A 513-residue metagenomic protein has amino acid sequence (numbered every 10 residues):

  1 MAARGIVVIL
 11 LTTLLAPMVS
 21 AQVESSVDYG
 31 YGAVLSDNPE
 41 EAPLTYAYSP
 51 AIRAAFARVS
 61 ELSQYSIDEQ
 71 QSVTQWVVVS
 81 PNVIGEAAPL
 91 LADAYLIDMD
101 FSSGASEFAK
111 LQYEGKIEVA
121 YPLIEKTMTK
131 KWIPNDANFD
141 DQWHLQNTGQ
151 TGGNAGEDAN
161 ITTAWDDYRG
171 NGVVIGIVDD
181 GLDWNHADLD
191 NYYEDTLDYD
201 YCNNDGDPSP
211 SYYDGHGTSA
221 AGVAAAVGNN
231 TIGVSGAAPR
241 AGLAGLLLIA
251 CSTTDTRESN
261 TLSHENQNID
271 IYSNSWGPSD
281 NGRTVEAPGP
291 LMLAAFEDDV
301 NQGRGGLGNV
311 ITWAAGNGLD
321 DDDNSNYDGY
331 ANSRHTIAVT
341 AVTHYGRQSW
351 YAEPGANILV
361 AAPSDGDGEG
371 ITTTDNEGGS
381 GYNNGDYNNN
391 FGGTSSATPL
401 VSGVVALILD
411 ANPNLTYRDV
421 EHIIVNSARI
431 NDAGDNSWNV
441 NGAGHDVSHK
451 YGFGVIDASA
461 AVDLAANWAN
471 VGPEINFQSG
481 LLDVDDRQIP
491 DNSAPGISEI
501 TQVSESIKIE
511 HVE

Functional and structural regions predicted by a protein language model:
M1-Q22: Secretory targeting signatures
V19-N147, T162-W165: Primarily auto-inhibitory N-terminal propeptides
V19-V34, P39, A137-N138, A466-E510: Boundary/junction segments of secreted and surface-exposed precursor proteins
S60-I67, G104, N135-I177, C202-D214 (+3 more regions): N-terminal domain-start motif of subtilase-like serine proteases
W76-V77, V119-P122, V174-V178, D195 (+12 more regions): Structural recognition of the beta-strand scaffold that forms the well-ordered cores of secreted hydrolase catalytic
G153, N160-T162, N171-I175, D180-W184 (+3 more regions): Subtilisin-like peptidase catalytic core
D179, D328-D410, N414: Extracellular S/T/G-rich loop segment that most often corresponds to the catalytic His/Ser-adjacent loop
H264-E265, I269-S275, G308-N309, H335-T336 (+2 more regions): C-terminal subdomain of the subtilisin-like protease fold in secreted/lumenal serine endopeptidases
